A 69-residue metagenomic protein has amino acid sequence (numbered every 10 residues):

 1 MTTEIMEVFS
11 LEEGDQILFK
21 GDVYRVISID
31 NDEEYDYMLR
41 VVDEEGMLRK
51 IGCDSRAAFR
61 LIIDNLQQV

Functional and structural regions predicted by a protein language model:
M1, R25, D36, R60-L61 (+1 more regions): A detector of low-complexity, intrinsically disordered, Ser/Thr/Gly/Pro/Ala-rich segments
M1-E13: Mixed-charge, Lys/Arg-rich low-complexity intrinsically disordered regions
E7, E44, D64-N65: Intrinsic disorder/low-complexity segments, especially N-terminal tails and targeting/processing regions
V23-C53: Basic/aromatic-rich interaction segments and small domains that mediate binding to polyanionic partners
L48-V69: Intrinsically disordered, low-complexity, charged/polar segments
